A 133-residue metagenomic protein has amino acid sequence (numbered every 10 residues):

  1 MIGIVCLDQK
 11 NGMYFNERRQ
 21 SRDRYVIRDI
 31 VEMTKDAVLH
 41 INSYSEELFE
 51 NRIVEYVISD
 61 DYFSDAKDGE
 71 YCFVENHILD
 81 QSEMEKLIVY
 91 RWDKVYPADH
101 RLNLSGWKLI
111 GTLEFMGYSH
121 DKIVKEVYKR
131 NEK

Functional and structural regions predicted by a protein language model:
M1-K133: Enzymes that bind and transform nitrogen-containing heteroaromatic metabolites
